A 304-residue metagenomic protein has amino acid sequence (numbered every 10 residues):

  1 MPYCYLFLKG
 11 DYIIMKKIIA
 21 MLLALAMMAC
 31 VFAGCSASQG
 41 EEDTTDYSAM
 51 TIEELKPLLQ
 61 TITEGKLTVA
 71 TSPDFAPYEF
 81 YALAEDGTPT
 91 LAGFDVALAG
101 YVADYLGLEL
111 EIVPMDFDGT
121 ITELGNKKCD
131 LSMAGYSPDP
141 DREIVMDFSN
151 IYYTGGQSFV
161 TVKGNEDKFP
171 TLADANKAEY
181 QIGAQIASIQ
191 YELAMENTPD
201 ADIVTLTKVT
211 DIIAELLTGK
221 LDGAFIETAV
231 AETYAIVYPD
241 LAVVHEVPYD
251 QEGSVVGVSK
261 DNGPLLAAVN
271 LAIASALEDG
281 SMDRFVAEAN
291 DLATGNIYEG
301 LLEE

Functional and structural regions predicted by a protein language model:
S36-A37, E41-A49, V96-Y105, K163-E166 (+4 more regions): Extended ligand-binding regions for polar small-molecule ligands
E42-A49, K56-L59, I189-L206, V243-H245 (+1 more regions): Ligand-binding clefts/hinges and TM-proximal coupling segments of bilobed small-molecule sensing domains
E42-Y136: Extracytoplasmic small-molecule ligand-binding "clamshell" domains of the periplasmic binding protein/Venus flytrap
V69, P73-A76, P89-D104, Y136 (+3 more regions): Bilobed "Venus flytrap"/periplasmic-binding protein-like clamshell domains and structurally analogous long
F94, E111-E123, D167, V204-T218 (+1 more regions): Short helix-initiation/N-cap motifs at beta->coil->alpha
E109-D174, V247: Acidic, polar ligand-binding/catalytic clefts
D118-G119, Y136-V145, E192-E196, L217-T218 (+1 more regions): A ligand-binding cleft/hinge motif common to bilobed small-molecule-binding domains
T154-K163, T228, E232-A274, A293-E304: Periplasmic-binding protein-like
